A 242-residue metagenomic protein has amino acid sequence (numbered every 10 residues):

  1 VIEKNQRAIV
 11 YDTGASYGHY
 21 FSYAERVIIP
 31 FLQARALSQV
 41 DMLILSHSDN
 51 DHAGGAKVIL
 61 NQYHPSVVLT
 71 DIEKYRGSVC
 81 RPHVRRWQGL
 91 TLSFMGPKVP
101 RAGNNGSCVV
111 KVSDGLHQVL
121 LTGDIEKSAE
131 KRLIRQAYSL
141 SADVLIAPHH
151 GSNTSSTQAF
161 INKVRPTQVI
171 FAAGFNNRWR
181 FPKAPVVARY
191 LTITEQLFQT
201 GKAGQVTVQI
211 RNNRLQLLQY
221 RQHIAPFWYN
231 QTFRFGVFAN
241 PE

Functional and structural regions predicted by a protein language model:
V1-E242: Non-globular, low-confidence helical/coil segments that flank catalytic cores
